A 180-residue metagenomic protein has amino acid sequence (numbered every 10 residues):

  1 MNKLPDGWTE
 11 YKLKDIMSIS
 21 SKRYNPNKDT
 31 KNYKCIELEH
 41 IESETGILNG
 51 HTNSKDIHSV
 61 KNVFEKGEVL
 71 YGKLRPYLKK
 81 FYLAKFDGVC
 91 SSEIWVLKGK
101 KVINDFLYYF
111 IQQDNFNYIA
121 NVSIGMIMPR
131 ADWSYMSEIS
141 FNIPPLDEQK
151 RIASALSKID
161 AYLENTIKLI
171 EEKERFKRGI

Functional and structural regions predicted by a protein language model:
M1-N25, N142, L146: Non-catalytic DNA-recognition/assembly elements of restriction-modification systems
M1-W8, K158, N165-I180: Short amphipathic coiled-coil heptad-repeat segments
D6, L74, V89-W95, I124-D147: A short glycine-rich beta-alpha junction/loop motif
K14-N25, K31-K66, A84-K85, V89-C90: Sequence-specific dsDNA recognition surfaces
H58-D114, D132: A short beta-sheet element
Q149, E164: Alpha-helical interaction elements
